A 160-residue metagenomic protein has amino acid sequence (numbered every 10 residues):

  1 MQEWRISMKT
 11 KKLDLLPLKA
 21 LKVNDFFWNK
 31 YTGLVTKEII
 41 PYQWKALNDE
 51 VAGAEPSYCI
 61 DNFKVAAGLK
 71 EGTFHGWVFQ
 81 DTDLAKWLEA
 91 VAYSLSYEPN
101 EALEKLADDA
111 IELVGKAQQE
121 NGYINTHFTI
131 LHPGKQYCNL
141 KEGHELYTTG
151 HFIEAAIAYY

Functional and structural regions predicted by a protein language model:
W4-Y160: Glycan-recognition and catalytic cores of secretory/periplasmic carbohydrate-active enzymes
